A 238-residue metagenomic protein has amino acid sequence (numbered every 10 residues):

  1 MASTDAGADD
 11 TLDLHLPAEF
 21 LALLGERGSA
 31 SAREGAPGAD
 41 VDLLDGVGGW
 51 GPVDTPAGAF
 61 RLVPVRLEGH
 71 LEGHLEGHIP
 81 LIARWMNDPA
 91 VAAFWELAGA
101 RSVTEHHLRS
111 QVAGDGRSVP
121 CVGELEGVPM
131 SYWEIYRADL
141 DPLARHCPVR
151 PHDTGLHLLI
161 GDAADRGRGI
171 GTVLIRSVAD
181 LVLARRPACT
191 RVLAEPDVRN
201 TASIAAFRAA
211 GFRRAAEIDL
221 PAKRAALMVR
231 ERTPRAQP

Functional and structural regions predicted by a protein language model:
A2-E76: Conserved N-terminal entry element of GNAT/NAT acetyltransferase domains
R84-A98: Helix-loop element at the rim of GNAT/NAT acetyltransferase active sites that forms part of the acceptor-substrate
S110-H152, A163: Acetyl-CoA-dependent GNAT
D139, R213-L227: Conserved catalytic-core motifs of GNAT/GCN5-like acyltransferases
L156-R168: A short, internal acetyl-CoA/4′-phosphopantetheine-binding micro-motif in the GNAT/acyltransferase core
G167-V182, A205, A209: Conserved acetyl-CoA-binding loop-helix of GNAT-fold acetyltransferases
A184-E195: Conserved GNAT acetyl-CoA-binding A-motif
V198-A216: Conserved active-site alpha-helix within GNAT-family acetyltransferase domains
